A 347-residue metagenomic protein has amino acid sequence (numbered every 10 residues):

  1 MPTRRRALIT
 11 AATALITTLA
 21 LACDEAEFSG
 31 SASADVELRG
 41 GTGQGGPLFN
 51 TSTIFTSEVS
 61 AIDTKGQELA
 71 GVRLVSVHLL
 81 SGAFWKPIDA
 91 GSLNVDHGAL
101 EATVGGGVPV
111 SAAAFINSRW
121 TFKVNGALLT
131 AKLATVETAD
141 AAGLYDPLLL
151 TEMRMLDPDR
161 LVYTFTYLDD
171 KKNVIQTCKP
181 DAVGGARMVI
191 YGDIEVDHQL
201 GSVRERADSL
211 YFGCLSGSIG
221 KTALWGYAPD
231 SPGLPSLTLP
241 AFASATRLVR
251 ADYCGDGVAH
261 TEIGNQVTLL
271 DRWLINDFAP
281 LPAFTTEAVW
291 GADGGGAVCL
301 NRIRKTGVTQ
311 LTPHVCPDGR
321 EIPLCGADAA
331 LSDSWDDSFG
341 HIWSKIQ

Functional and structural regions predicted by a protein language model:
M1-A11: Bacterial N-terminal signal peptides that target proteins for export
A14-L15: Core hydrophobic alpha-helical transmembrane segments of single-pass membrane proteins
L19-A22: C-terminal motif of bacterial Sec signal peptides marking the signal peptidase cleavage site
D24-E27: Bacterial signal peptide processing site
S31-T53: Post-signal peptide N-terminal segment of mature Sec-exported envelope proteins
A34-D35, R39-G41, S57-A61, A141 (+1 more regions): Polyproline-rich, intrinsically disordered low-complexity regions
N50-A61, K65, L69-R73, L79: General marker for long, soluble alpha-helical cores
W85-P87, G91-Q347: Long, compositionally biased low-complexity segments
